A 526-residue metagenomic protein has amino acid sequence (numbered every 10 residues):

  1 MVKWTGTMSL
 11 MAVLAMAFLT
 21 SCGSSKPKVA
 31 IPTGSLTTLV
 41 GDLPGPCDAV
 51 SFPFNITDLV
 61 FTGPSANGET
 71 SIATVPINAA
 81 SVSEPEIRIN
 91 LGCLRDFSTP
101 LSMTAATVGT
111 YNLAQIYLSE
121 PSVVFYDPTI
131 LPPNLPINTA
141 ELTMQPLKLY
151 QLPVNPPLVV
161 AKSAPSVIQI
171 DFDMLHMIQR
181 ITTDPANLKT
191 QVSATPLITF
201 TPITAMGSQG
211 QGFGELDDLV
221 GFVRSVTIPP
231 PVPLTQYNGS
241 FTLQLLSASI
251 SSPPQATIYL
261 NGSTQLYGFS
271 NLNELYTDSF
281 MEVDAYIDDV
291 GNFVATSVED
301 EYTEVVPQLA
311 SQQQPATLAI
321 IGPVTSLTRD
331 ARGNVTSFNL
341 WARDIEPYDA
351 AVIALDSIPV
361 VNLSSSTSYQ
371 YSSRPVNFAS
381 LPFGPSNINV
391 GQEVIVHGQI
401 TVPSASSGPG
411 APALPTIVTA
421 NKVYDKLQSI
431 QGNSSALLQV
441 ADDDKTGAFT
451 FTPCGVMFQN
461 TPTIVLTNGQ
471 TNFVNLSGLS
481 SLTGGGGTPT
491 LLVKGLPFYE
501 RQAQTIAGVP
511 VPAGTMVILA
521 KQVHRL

Functional and structural regions predicted by a protein language model:
M1-M11: Bacterial N-terminal signal peptides that target proteins for export
L14-M16: Sec-dependent N-terminal signal peptides of Gram-positive bacterial secreted proteins and lipoproteins
F18-S21: C-terminal motif of bacterial Sec signal peptides marking the signal peptidase cleavage site
G23-T446, T452-M457, G469, P489-L492 (+1 more regions): A short, solvent-exposed, low-complexity linear motif enriched for acidic/polar residues with Pro/Gly/Ser/Thr
P462-I464: Long, polar low-complexity intrinsically disordered regions
V474: Acidic/polar, glycine-anchored loop/turn motif associated with catalytic or activation segments that engage anionic
G484-G485: Surface-exposed loop/turn motifs in large extracellular/passenger domains
